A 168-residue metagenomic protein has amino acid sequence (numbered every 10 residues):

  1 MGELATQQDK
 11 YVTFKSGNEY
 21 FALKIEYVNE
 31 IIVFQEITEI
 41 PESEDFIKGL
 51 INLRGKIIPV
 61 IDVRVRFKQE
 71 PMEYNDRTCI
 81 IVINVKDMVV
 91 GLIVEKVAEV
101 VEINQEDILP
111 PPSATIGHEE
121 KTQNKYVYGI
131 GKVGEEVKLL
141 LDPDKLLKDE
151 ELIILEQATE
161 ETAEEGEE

Functional and structural regions predicted by a protein language model:
M1-E168: An acidic, low-aromatic, low-complexity terminal/linker signal
